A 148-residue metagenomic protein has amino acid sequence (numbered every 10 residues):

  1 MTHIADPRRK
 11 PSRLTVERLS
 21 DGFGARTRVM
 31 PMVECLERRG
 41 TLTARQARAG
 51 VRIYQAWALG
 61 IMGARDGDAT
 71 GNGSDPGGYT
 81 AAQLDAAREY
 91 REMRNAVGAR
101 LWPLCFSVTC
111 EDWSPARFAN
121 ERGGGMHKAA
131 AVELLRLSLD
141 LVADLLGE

Functional and structural regions predicted by a protein language model:
M1-A99, P115-E148: N-terminal interaction/assembly modules
V97-W113: Short amphipathic alpha helix immediately N-terminal
